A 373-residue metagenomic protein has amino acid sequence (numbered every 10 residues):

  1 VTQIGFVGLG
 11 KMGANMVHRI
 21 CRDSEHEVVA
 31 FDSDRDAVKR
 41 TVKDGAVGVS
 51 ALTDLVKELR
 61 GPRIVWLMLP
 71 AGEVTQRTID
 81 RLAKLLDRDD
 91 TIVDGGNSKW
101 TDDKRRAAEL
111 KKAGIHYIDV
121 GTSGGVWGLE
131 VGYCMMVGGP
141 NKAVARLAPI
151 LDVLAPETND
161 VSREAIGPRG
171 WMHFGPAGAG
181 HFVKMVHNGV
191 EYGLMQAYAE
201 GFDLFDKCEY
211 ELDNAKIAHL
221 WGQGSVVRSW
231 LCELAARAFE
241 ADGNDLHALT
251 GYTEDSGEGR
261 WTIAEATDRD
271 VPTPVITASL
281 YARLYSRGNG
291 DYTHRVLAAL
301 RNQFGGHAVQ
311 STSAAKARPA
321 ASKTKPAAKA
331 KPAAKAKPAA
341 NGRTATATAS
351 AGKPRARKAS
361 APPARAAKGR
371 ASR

Functional and structural regions predicted by a protein language model:
V1-I64, D89, V126-L129, M172 (+1 more regions): NAD(P)+-binding Rossmann beta1-loop-alpha1 motif at the extreme N-terminus of oxidoreductases
V28, G48, Y117-I118, T273: Hydrophobic beta-strand scaffold residues
S33, T41-R105, E109-K111, I115 (+1 more regions): Rossmann-like NAD(P)-binding element
G114-S123: Short, acidic/small-residue loops that bind anionic groups at enzyme active sites
G132, M136, R146, T158-H307: Helical "substrate-binding/catalytic lid" subdomain of Rossmann-like NAD(P)-dependent dehydrogenases/reductases
K142-L154: Phosphate/pyrophosphate-binding betaalpha-module
Q310-R373: Polybasic, lysine-enriched low-complexity intrinsically disordered terminal tails
